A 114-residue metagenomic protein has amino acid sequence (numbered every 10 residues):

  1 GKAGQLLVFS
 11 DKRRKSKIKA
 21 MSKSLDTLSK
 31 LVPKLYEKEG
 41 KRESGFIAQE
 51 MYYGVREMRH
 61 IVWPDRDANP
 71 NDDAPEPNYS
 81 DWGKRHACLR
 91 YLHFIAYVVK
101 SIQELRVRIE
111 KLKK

Functional and structural regions predicted by a protein language model:
G1-G4: Predominantly extracellular beta-rich ligand-binding scaffolds that present long acidic/polar faces for carbohydrate
L7-K114: Intramolecular chaperone/auto-protease modules of tailspike-like proteins
